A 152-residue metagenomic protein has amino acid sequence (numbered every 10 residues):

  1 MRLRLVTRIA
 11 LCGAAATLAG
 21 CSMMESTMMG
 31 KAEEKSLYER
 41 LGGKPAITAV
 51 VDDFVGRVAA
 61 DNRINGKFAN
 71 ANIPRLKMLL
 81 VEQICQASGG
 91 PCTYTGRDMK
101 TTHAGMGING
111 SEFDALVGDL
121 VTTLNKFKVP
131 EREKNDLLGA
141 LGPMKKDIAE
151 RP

Functional and structural regions predicted by a protein language model:
M1-L11: Bacterial N-terminal signal peptides that target proteins for export
T17-G20: C-terminal motif of bacterial Sec signal peptides marking the signal peptidase cleavage site
S22-E25: Bacterial signal peptide processing site
K31-S36, V58-I64, G96-T101: Acidic/histidine-rich, surface-exposed loop or edge segments in extracytoplasmic proteins
E34-L37, A46-V51, I64, N72 (+7 more regions): Stable alpha-helical elements in mature extracytoplasmic
G42, A46, D52-R63, A69 (+4 more regions): Sec-exported extracytoplasmic/periplasmic mature domains
N70-P74, M78-G110: All-alpha RGS (Regulator of G-protein Signaling) helical domain and cognate RGS-like helical scaffolds
H103-P152: Long, amphipathic alpha-helical coupling/dimerization segments that relay conformational signals between
